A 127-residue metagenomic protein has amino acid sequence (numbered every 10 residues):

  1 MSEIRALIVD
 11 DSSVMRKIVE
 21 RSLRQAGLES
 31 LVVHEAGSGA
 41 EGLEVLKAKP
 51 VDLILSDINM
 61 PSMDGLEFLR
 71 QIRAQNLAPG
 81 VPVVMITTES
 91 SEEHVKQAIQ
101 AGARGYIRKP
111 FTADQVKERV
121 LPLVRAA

Functional and structural regions predicted by a protein language model:
S13-H34: Two-component/phosphorelay signaling modules centered on CheY-like receiver
E35-E44, G65: Helix N-cap/capping motif at the beta->alpha junctions
E44, L66-P79: Short amphipathic alpha-helix used as the core "switch/output" element in two-component signaling
K49-L55: Active-site beta3 strand of CheY-like receiver
D57, T87: Active-site residues of response regulator receiver
M60: Receiver (REC) domain active-site loop signature in two-component systems and cognate sites in sensor histidine kinases
F111-L121: C-terminal output helix
